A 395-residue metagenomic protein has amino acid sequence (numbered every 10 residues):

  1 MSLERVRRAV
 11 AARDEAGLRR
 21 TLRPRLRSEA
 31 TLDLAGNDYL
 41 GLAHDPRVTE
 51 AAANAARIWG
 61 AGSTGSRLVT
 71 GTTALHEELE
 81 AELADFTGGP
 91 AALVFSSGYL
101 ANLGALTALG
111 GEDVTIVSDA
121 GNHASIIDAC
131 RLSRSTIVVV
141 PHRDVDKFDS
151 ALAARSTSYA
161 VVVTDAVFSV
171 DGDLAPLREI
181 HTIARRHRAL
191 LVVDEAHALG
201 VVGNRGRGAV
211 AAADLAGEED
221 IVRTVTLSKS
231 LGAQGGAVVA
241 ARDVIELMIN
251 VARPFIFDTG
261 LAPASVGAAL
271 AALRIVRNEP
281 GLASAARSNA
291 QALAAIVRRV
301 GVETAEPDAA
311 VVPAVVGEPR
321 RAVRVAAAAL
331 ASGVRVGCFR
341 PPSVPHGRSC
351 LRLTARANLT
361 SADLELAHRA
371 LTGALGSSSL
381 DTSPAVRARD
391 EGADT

Functional and structural regions predicted by a protein language model:
S2-A61, A189: N-terminal "arm"/small-domain region of PLP-dependent enzymes with the aminotransferase-like
L42, P46, E50, N54 (+5 more regions): PLP-dependent enzyme catalytic core of the Aspartate aminotransferase-like
L42, S284-Q291, R298-G333, S343 (+4 more regions): Conserved PLP-binding catalytic core of the aspartate aminotransferase-like
E50, N54-S97: Conserved N-terminal alpha-helix of the aminotransferase class I/II PLP-enzyme fold
A105-A124: Conserved PLP-anchoring active-site segment centered on the Schiff-base-forming lysine
V138-V193: Active-site phosphate-binding strand-loop segment of PLP-dependent enzymes
R205, A211-L247: Active-site PLP attachment segment
G260-E279, A285, N289: Structural motif of enzymes handling amino- and sulfur-group chemistry
